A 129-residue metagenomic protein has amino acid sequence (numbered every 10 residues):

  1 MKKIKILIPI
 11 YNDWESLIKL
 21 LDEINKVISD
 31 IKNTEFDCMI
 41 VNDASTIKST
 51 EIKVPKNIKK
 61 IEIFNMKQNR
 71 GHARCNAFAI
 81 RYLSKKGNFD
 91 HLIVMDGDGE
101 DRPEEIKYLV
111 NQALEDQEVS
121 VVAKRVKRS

Functional and structural regions predicted by a protein language model:
K3-K5, D37: Cell-envelope/extracellular polymer assembly enzymes that use nucleotide-activated donors
D13-L17, S45, R102: Donor nucleotide-sugar binding loop of glycosyltransferases
D13-S29: Short, well-formed alpha-helical segments that are part of the catalytic scaffolds of diverse glycosyltransferases
I28-T34, K56-K60, N88: Short helix-capping segments at alpha-helix termini
K32-S45, F64: Short beta-strand/loop segment that forms part of the nucleotide-sugar
N42-E51, G99: A conserved acidic beta->alpha catalytic loop
M66-L83, H91, E100-S129: Acceptor/aglycone-binding surface of glycosyltransferases and processive sugar-polymer synthases
